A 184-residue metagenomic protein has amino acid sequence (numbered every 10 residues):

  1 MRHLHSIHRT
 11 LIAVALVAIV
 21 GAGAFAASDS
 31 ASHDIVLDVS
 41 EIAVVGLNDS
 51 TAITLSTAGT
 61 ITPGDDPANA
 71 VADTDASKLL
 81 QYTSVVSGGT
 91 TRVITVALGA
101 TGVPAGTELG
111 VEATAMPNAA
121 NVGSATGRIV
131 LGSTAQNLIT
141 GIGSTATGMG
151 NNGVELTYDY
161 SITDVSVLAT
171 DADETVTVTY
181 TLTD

Functional and structural regions predicted by a protein language model:
R2, G21-G23: Short amphipathic alpha-helical segments with a strong bias for extreme N-terminal helices that act as topogenic signals
R2-I12: Bacterial N-terminal signal peptides that target proteins for export
I12-G21: Bacterial N-terminal signal peptides
F25-D184: N-terminal small/polar-rich segments of proteins
